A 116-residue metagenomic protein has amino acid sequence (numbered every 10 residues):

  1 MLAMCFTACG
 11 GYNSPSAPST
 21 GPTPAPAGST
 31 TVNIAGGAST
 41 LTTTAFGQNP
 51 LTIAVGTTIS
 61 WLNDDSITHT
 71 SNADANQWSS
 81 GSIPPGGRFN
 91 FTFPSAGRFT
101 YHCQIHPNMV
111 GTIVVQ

Functional and structural regions predicted by a protein language model:
M4-C5, C9-Q116: Extracytoplasmic copper-binding redox domains, predominantly the cupredoxin/blue-copper superfamily
